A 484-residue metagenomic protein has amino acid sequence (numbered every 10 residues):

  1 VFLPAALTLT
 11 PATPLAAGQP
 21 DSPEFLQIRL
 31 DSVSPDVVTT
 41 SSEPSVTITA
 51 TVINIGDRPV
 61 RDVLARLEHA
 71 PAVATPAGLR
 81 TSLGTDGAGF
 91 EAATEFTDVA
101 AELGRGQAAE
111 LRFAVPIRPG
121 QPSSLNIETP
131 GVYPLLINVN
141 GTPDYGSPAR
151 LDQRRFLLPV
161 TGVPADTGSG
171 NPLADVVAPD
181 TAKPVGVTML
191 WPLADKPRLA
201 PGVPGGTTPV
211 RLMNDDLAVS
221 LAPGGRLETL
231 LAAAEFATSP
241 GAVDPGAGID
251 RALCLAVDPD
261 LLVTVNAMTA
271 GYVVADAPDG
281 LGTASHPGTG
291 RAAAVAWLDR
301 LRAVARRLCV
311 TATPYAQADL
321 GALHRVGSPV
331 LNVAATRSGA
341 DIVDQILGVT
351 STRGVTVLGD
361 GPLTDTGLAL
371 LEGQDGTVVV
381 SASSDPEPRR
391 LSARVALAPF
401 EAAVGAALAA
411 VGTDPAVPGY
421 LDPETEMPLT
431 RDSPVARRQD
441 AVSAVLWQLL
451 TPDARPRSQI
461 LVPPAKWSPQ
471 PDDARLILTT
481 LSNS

Functional and structural regions predicted by a protein language model:
V1-A16: Secretory targeting and sorting signals
G18-E43: Low-complexity, acidic Ser/Thr/Pro/Gly-rich terminal tails and inter-domain linkers that flank the onset of structured
T51-P59: Asparagine-centered strand-capping/turn motif at beta-strand->loop junctions
A74-A101: Short beta-strand and strand-turn-strand segments in soluble, beta-rich domains
P119-L135: Short glycine/proline/serine/threonine-rich loop/turn segments at secondary-structure transition edges
T161-R307: Active-site beta->alpha N-cap acidic-glycine motif
V187, L221-G225, A232, F236-S239 (+3 more regions): Catalytic grooves of carbohydrate-active enzymes
D244-D360, T366-G367, A398-P399, A406-G412: Metal-dependent polysaccharide deacetylase catalytic core of the NodB/CE4 family, i.e., the active-site-bearing domain
